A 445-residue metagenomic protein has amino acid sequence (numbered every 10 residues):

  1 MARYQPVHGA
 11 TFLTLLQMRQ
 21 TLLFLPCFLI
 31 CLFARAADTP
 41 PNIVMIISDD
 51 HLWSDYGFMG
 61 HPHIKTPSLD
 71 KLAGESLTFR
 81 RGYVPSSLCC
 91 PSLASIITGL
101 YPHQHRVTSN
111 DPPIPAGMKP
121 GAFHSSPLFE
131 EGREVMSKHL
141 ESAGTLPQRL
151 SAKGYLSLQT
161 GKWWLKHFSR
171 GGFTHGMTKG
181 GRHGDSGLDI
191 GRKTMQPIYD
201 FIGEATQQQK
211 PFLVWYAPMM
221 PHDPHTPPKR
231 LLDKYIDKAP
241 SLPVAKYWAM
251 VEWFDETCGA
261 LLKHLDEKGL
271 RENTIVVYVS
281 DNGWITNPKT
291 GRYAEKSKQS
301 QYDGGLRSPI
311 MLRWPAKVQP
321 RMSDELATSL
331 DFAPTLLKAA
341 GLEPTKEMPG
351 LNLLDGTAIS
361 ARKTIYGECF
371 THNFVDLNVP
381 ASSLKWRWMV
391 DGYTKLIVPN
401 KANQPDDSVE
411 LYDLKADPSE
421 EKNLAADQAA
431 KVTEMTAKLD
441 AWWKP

Functional and structural regions predicted by a protein language model:
A37-R80, S86, S419-A430: Active-site-proximal N-terminal segment of extracellular/periplasmic enzymes that hydrolyze or transfer
I43-V44, D49, L150, K162 (+5 more regions): A short aromatic-rich beta-strand->coil structural motif
H61-L93, G99-Q104, L156-L158, T436 (+1 more regions): Short, structured active-site-proximal loop/turn typified by the sulfatase FGly-forming signature C/S-X-P-X-R
I64, H264-R321, T328: Histidine-centered active-site microenvironments of extracellular/periplasmic hydrolases and transferases
L100-Y199, E295-S297: Catalytic-site neighborhoods of secreted/periplasmic enzymes that process anionic sulfate/phosphate groups
M195-I202, D233-T274, A339, A441: A long, amphipathic alpha-helix that forms part of the scaffold/cap immediately adjacent to metal-dependent active
I198-Y247, N282-E295, A430: Active-site His/acidic residue clusters
W284-T290, K296-S297, V318, L330-A333 (+3 more regions): C-terminal cap/loop subdomain of S1 sulfatases and analogous C-terminal strand-loop tails that border
